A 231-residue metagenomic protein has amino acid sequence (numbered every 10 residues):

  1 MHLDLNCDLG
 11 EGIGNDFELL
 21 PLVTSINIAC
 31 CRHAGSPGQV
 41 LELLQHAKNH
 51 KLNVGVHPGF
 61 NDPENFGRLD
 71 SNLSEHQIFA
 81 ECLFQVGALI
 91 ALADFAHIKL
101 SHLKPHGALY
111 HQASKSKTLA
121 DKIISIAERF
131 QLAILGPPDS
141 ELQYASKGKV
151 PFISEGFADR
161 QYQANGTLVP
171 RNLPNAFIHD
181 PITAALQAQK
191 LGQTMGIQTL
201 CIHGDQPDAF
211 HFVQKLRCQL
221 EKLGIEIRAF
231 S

Functional and structural regions predicted by a protein language model:
N6, I28-H33, Q112-A113, F130-D139: Catalytic beta/alpha-barrel core
D8, H57, L103, I202: Conserved, mostly hydrophobic/aromatic
G14-E18, G35-K48, S114-D121, D139-G148 (+1 more regions): Active-site-adjacent beta->alpha loops and helix N-cap segments on the catalytic face of soluble alpha/beta enzymes
S25-H33, N65-F79, A113, K117 (+1 more regions): Glycine-rich tight-turn/loop motif centered on a GG-T
C31-Q45, L73-A88, I182: Glycine-rich anion/phosphate-binding loops
P63-H97, H102: Glycine/small-residue-rich loop that forms an oxyanion/phosphate-binding "nest" at active or ligand-binding sites
D139-Q193: Active-site rim beta-loop-alpha module in soluble metabolic enzymes
V213-S231: C-terminal domain-boundary segment and adjacent tail
